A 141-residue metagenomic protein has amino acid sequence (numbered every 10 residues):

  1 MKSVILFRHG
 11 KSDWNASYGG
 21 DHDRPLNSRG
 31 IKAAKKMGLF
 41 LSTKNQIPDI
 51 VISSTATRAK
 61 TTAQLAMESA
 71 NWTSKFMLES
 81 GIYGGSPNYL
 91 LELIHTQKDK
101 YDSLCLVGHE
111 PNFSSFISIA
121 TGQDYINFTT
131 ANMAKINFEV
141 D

Functional and structural regions predicted by a protein language model:
K2-S3, F7-G81, G85, F113 (+2 more regions): Active-site-proximal alpha-helix that buttresses catalytic centers in soluble enzyme cores
K60, T73, N88-D141: Active-site-adjacent alpha-helix immediately C-terminal to a catalytic or transition-state-stabilizing loop
